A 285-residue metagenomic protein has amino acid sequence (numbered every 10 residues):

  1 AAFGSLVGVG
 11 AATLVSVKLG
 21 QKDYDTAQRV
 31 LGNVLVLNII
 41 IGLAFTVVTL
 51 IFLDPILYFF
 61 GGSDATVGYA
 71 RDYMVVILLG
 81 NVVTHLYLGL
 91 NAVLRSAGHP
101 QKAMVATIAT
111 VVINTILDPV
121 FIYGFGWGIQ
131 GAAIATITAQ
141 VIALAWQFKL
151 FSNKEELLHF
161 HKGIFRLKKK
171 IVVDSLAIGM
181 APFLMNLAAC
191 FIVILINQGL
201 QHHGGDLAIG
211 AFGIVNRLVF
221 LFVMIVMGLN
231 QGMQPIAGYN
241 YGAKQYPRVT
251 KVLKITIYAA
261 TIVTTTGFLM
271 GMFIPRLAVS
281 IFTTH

Functional and structural regions predicted by a protein language model:
A1-V47, T84-A103, A211-P275: Small-residue-rich hydrophobic transmembrane alpha-helices
N38, I77, A103, T107 (+8 more regions): Residue-level signature of transmembrane alpha-helical cores of multipass secondary-active transporters and flippases
I41, A109-N114, A135-A143, N216-V219 (+2 more regions): Transmembrane alpha-helical core residues of multi-pass small-molecule transporters, especially secondary transporters
A44-V75, T266-H285: Short membrane-interface helical motifs at transmembrane helix boundaries in multi-pass membrane transporters
L57-D64, V120-W127, C190-V215, L221 (+2 more regions): Helix-terminus/linker motif at the lipid-water interface of multi-pass membrane proteins
D64-Y87, I214, F220: Alpha-helical transmembrane segments of multi-pass membrane proteins
V111-L144, P275-I281: Membrane-interface helix-loop junctions in multi-pass transport and translocation proteins
T136, A145-A189: Interhelical loop/hinge segments that connect adjacent transmembrane helices in multipass membrane
